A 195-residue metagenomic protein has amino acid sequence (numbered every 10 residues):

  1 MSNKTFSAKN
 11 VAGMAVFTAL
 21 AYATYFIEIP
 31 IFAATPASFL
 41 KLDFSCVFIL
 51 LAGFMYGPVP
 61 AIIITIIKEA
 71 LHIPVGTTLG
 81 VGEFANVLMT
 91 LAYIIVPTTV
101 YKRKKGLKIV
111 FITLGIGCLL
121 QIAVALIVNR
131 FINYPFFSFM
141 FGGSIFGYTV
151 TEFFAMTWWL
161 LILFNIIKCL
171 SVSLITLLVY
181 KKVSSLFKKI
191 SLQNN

Functional and structural regions predicted by a protein language model:
M1-N195: Loop-helix junctions at membrane interfaces
